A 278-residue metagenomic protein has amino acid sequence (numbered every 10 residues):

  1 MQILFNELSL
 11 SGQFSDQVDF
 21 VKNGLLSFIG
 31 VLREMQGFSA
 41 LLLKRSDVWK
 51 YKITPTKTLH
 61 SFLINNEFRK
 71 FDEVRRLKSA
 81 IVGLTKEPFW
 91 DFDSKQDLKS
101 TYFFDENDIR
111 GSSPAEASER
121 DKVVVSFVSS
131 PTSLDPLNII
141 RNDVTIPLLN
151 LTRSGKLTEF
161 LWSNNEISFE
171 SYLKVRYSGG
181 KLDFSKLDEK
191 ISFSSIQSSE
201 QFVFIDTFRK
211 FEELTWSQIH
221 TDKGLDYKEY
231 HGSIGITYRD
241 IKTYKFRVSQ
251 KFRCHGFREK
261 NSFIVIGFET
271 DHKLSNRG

Functional and structural regions predicted by a protein language model:
M1-V248, F263, G267-G278: Basic, Lys/Arg-enriched alpha-helical interface segments
F252-V265: Active-site beta-strand-loop-beta-strand hairpin of nuclease catalytic cores that positions key catalytic residues
